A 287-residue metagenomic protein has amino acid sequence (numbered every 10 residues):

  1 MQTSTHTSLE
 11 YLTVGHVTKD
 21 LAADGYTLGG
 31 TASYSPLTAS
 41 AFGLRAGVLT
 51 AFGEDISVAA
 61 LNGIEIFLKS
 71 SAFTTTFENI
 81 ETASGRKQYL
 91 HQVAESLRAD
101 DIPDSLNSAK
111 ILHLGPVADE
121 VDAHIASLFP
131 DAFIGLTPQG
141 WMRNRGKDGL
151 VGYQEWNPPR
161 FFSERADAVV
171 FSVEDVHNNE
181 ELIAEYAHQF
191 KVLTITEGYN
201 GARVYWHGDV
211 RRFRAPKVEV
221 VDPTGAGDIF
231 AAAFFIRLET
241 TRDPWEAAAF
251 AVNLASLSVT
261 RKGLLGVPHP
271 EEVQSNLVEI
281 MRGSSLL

Functional and structural regions predicted by a protein language model:
Q2-E10, T18-G25, A41-E120, H124-G135 (+1 more regions): Conserved N-terminal subdomain of the carbohydrate kinase-like
Q2-T7, E155, L182-L287: Conserved phosphate-binding/catalytic region of the ribokinase-like
Y11-T13, I134, V169, L193: Residue-level marker for buried hydrophobic side chains located in beta-strands that build the well-ordered beta-sheet
G15-V17, I229: Active-site metal-binding loops of divalent metal-dependent hydrolases
T18-L21, G140-R143, V218-E219: A short, flexible beta-alpha/helix-coil linker loop
T27-F42: Short catalytic helix/loop segments, enriched in acidic residues and glycine and frequently bearing histidine
L37, F77-I80, G201-Y205: Short beta-strand scaffold segments in enzyme catalytic cores
I111-A184, N200: Conserved beta-alpha-beta core of the PfkB/ribokinase-like small-molecule kinase fold
